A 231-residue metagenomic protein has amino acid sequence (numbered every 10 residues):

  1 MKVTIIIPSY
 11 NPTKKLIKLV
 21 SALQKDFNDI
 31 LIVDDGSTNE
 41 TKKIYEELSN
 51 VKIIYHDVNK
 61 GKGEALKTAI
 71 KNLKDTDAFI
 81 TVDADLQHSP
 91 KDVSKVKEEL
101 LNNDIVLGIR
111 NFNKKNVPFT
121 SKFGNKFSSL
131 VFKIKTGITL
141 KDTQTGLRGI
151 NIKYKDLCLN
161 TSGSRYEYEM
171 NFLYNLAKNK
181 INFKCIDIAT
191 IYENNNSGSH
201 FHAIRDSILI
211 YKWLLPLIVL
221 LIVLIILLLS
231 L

Functional and structural regions predicted by a protein language model:
K2-T4, L23-I32, V51: Short loop->beta transition adjacent to catalytic acidic/histidine clusters or analogous donor-positioning motifs
I6, K14, K135-I138, T161-L231: Hydrophobic helical membrane-anchoring modules
N11-K25: Short, well-formed alpha-helical segments that are part of the catalytic scaffolds of diverse glycosyltransferases
P12-K15, S37, K62, S89: Donor nucleotide-sugar binding loop of glycosyltransferases
K14-K18, N39-E47: Acidic helix N-cap motif at the loop->helix transition within catalytic regions of sugar-transfer enzymes
D34-K42, L86: A conserved acidic beta->alpha catalytic loop
V58-K60, E64-L73, P90-Y166, Y192-F201 (+1 more regions): Acceptor/aglycone-binding surface of glycosyltransferases and processive sugar-polymer synthases
T76-Q87: Short beta-strand-to-loop acidic/aromatic patch adjacent to the donor-nucleotide binding site
